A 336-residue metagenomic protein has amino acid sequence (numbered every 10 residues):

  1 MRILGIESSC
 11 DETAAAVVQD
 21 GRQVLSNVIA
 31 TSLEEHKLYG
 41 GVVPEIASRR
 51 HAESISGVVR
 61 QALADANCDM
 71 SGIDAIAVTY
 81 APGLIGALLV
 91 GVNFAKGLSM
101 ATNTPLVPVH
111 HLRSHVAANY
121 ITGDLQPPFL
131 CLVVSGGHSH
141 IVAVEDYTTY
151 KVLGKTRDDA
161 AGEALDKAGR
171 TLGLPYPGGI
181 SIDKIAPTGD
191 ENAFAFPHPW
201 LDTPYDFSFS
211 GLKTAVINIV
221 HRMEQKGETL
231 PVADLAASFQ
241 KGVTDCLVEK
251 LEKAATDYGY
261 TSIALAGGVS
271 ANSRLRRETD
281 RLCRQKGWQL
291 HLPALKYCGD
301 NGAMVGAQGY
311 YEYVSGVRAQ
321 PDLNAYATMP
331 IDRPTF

Functional and structural regions predicted by a protein language model:
M1, P108-L130, Q308: Conserved phosphate-binding catalytic cores of ATP/NTP-utilizing and phosphoryl-transfer enzymes
R2-P82, H111, H115: N-terminal beta-alpha supersecondary unit
T13-Q19, C131, S139-A143: Short beta-strand scaffold segments in enzyme catalytic cores
D69, K184-I263, N272-K286, Y313-G316 (+1 more regions): A contiguous, well-structured pocket-lining segment that forms one wall/lid of small-molecule binding clefts in soluble
V78-T102, S273-L282: Short Gly/Thr/Asp-enriched flexible loops that form oxyanion-binding sites at enzyme active sites
P108-V109, I263, D280-M304: Conserved phosphate-binding/catalytic loops in two-lobed NTP-binding clefts
H115, P293-I331: Glycine-rich phosphate-binding/hydrolytic loop that grips phosphoryl groups
D146-T188, K213-T214, N218-R222: Glycine-rich phosphate-binding loop plus the immediately following alpha-helix
